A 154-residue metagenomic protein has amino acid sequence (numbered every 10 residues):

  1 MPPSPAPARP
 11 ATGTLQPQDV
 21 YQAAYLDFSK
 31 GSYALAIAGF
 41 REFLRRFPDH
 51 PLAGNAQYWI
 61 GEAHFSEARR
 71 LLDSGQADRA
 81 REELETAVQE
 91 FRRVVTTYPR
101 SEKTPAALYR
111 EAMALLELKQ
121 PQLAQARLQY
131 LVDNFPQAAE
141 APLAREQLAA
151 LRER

Functional and structural regions predicted by a protein language model:
M1-D27: Acidic, proline-/serine-/threonine-rich low-complexity intrinsically disordered segments
L44-L52, V95-T104, L118, D133-P142: Short solvent-exposed coil/turn linkers within tandem alpha-helical repeat scaffolds
